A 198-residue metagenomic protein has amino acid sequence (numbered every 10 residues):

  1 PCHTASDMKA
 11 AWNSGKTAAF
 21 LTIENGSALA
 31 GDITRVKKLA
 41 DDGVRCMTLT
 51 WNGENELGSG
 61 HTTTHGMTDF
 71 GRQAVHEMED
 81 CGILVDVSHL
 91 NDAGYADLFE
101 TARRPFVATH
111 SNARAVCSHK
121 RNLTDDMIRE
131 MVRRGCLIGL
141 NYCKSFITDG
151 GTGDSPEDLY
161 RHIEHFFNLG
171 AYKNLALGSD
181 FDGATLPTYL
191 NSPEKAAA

Functional and structural regions predicted by a protein language model:
P1-T148, Y160-F167, N174, A196-A198: Extended, charged catalytic domains and RNA/DNA-binding interfaces, predominantly in divalent-metal-using enzymes
D86, G150, P187-L190: Short N-terminal micro-motifs specific to bacterial/archaeal maturation and metal-cluster initiation sites
Y142, G170-N191: Short acidic/histidine-rich active-site segments
E157: Redox-cofactor-proximal catalytic regions of oxidoreductases
